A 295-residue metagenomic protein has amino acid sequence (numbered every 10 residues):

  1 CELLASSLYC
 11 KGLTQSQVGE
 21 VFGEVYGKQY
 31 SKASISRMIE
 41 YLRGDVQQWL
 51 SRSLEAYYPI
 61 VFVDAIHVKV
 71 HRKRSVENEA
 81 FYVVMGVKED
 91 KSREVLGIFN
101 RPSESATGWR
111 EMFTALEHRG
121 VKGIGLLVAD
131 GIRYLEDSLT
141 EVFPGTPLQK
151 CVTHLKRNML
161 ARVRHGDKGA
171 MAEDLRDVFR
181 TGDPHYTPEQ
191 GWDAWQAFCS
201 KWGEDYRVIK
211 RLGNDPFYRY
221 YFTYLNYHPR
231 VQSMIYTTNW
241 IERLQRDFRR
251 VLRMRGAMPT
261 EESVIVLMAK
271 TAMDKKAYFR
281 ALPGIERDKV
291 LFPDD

Functional and structural regions predicted by a protein language model:
C1-E2, W109, M171, G191 (+1 more regions): N-terminal alpha-helical segment
C1-G12: Short, amphipathic alpha-helical "recognition" segments used to contact nucleic acids or chromatin
L4, E40, P59, E94 (+6 more regions): Conserved phosphate-chemistry cores used by DNA topoisomerases
S16-G27: DNA-recognition alpha helix
K28-Q29, S34-V128, R133, D137-S138 (+2 more regions): RNase H-like nuclease fold core
L126-R133, S138-R176: Conserved beta-strand -> loop -> alpha-helix junction used to position metal-binding or nucleic-acid-contacting
P144, D177-D295: Acidic/histidine-rich catalytic cores and adjacent linkers of DNA breakage/strand-transfer/modification proteins
